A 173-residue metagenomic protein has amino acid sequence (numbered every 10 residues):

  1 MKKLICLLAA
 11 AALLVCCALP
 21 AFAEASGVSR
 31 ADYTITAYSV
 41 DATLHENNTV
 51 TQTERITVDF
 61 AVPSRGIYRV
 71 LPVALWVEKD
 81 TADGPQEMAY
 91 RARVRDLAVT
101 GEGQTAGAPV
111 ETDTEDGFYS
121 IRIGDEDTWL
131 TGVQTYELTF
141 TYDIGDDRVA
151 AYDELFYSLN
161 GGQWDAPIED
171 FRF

Functional and structural regions predicted by a protein language model:
M1-L8: Bacterial N-terminal signal peptides that target proteins for export
L8-A18: Bacterial N-terminal signal peptides
P20-F173: Lumenal/extracellular ectodomains and adaptor appendage modules of the eukaryotic vesicle/secretory system
